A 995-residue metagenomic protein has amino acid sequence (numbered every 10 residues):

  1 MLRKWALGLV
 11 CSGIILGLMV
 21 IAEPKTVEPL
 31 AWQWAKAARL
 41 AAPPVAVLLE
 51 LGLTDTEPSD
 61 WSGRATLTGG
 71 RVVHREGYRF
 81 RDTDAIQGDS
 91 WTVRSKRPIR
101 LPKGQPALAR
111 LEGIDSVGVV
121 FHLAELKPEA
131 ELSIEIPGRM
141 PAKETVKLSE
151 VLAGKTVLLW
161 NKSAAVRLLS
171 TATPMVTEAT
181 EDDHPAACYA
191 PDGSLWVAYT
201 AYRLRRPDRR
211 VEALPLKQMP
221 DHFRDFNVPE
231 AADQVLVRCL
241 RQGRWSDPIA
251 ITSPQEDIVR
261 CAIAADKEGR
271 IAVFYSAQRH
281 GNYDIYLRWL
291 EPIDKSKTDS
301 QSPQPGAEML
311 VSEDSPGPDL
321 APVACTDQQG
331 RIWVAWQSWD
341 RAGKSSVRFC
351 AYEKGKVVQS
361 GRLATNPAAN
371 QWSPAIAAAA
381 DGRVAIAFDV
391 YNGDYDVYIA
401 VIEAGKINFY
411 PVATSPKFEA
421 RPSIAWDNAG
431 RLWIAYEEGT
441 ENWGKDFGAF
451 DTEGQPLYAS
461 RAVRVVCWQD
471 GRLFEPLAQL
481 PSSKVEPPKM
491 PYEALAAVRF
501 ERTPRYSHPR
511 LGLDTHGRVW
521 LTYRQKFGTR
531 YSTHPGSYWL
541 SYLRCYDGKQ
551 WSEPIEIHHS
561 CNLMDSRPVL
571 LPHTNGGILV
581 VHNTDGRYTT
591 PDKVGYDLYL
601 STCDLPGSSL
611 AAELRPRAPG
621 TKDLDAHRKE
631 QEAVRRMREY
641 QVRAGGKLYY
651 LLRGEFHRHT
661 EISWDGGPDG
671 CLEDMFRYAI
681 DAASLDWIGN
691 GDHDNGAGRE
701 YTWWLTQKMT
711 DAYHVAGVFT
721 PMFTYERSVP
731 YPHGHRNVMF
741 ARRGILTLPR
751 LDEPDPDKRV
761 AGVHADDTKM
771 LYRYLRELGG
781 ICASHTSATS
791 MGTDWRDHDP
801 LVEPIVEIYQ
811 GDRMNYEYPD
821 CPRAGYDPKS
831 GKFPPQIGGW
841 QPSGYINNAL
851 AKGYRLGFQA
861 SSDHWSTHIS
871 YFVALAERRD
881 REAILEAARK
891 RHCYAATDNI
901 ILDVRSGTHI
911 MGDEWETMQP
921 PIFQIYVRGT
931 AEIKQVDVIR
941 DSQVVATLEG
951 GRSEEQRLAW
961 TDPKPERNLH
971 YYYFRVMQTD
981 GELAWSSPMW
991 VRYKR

Functional and structural regions predicted by a protein language model:
M1-S12: N-terminal Sec-pathway targeting helices
L16-A31: Membrane-interface motif at the C-terminal end of an N-terminal transmembrane signal
A31, L40-P43, G77-R81, W91-G113 (+2 more regions): Extracellular, repeat-based ectodomains that mediate carbohydrate processing or recognition
A41-T56: Short beta-strand elements of extracellular/lumenal beta-sandwich folds
A107, L111-V119, R952-T961: Aromatic sugar-binding surface patches on proteins that engage polysaccharides or sugar-phosphate polymers
V119-F121, P128-P137, L148-E150, V938 (+1 more regions): Short, aromatic- and glycine-rich surface loops/edge beta-strands on solvent-exposed regions
R139-K143, R587-T589, Q978-W985: Short acidic/polar inter-strand loop motif in beta-rich domains
P554-H558, L579-H582, K593-R995: Extended, charged catalytic domains and RNA/DNA-binding interfaces, predominantly in divalent-metal-using enzymes
